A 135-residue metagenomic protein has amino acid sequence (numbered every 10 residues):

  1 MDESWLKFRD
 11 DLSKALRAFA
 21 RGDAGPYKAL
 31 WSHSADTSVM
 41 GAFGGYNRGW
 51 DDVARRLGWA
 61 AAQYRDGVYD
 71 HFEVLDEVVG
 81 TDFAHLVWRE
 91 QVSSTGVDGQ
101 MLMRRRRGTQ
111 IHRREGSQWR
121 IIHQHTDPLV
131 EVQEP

Functional and structural regions predicted by a protein language model:
W5-L6, D10, A24-G80: A solvent-exposed, acidic/Ser-Thr-rich amphipathic alpha-helical stretch
A15, F19-P26: Short helix-adjacent coil turns
L57, H71-E77, E90-V92, R106-R113 (+1 more regions): Hydrophobic/aromatic beta-strand elements that line small-molecule binding cavities or substrate pockets in beta-rich
V68, L86, M103-R104: Residue-level preference for beta-strand/loop junctions
T81-F83, G116: Residue-level signal for tight coil/turn positions that link beta-strands
S93-L102: Short, cysteine-centered beta-strand-loop-beta hairpins and adjacent loop/turn segments enriched in charged/polar
R105-P135: Short beta-strand edge/turn micro-motifs at domain boundaries
